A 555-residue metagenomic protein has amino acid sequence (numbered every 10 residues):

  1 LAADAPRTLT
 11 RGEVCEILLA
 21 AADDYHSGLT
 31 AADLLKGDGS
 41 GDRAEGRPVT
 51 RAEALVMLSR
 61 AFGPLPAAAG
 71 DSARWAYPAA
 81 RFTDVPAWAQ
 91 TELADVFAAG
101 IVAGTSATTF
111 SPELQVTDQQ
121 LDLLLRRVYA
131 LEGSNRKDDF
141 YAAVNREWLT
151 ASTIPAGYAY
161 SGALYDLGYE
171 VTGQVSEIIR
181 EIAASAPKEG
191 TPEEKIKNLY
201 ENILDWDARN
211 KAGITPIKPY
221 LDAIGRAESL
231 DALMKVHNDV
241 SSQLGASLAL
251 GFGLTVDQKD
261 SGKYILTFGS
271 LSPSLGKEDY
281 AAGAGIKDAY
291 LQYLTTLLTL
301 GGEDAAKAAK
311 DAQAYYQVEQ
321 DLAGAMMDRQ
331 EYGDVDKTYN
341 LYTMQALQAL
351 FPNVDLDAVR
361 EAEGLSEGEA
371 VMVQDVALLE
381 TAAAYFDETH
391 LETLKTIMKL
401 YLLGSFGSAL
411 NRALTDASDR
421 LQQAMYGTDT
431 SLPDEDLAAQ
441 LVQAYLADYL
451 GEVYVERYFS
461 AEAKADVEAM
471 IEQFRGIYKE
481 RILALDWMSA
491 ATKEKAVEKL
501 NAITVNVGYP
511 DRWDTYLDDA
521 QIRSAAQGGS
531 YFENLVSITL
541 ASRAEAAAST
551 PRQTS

Functional and structural regions predicted by a protein language model:
L1-T91, V102-V116, R127-G133, S489: Feature responds to low-complexity, polar/acidic, surface-exposed segments characteristic of secreted/exported proteins
P6-T10, G46-T50, V85-W88, E113-T117 (+12 more regions): Extracytoplasmic/periplasmic, Sec-exported soluble proteins
T10, V14, L18, Y25 (+24 more regions): Stable alpha-helical elements in mature extracytoplasmic
L19-D23, L34, S59-A67, F97-I101 (+17 more regions): Sec-exported extracytoplasmic/periplasmic mature domains
A67-A69, A151-P155, K277-E278, M326-M327 (+1 more regions): Short, solvent-exposed loop/turn and secondary-structure capping segments
N135-D139, N145-D207: Active-site-surrounding "flap" and adjacent substrate/cofactor-binding loops of secreted or lumenal enzymes, prototyped
I179-A469, Q473: Noncatalytic, helix-rich "gating/capping" subdomain that lines the substrate-entry/channel surface of large enzyme
M372, V376, L432, Q443-A447 (+1 more regions): Intrinsically disordered, low-complexity linker/terminal regions across diverse proteins
